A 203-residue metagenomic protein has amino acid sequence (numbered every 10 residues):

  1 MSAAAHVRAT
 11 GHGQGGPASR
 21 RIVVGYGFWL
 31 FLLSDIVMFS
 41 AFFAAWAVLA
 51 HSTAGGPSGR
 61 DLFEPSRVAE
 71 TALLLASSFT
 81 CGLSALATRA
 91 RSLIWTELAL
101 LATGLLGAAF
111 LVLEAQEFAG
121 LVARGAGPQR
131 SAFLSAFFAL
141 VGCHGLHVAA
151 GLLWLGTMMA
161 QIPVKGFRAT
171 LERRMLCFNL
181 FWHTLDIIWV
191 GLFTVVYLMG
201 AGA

Functional and structural regions predicted by a protein language model:
M1-A203: ...captures the hydrophobic TM-helix bundle architecture rather than a specific catalytic motif, and can also fire on
